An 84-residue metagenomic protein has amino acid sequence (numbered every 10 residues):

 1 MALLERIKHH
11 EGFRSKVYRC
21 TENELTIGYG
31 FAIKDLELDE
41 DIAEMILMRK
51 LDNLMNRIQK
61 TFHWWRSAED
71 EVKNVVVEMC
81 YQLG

Functional and structural regions predicted by a protein language model:
M1-L83: Acidic, aromatic-lined catalytic clefts of primarily extracellular/periplasmic carbohydrate-active enzymes that remodel
